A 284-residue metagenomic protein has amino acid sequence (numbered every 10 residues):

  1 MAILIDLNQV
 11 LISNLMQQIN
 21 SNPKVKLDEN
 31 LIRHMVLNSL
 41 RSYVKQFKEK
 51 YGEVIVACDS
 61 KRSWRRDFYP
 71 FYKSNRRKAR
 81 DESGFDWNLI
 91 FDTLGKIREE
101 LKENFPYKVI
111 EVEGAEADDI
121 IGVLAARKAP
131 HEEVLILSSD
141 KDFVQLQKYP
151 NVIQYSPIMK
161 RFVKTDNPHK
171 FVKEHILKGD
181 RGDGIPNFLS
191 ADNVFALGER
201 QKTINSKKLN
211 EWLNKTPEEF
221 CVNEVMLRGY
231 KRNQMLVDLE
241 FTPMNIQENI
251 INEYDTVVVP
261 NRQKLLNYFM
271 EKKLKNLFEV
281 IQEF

Functional and structural regions predicted by a protein language model:
M1-L135, F143, K148-R161, D238 (+2 more regions): Noncatalytic, basic helical substrate-engagement surface that gates or grips nucleic-acid strands
K45-C58, N75, F85, P106-V109 (+1 more regions): Non-catalytic nucleic-acid-binding/docking modules located in mid-to-C-terminal regions of nucleic-acid enzymes
